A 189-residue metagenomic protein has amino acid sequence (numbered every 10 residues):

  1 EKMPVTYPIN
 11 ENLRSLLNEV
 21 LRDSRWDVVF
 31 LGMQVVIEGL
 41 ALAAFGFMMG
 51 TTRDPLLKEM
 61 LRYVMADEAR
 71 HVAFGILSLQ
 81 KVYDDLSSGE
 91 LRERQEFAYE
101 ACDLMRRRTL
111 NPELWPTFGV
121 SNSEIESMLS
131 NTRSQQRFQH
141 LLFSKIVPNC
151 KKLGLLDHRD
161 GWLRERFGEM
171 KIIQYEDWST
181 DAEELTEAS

Functional and structural regions predicted by a protein language model:
E1-S189: Non-heme di-metal
